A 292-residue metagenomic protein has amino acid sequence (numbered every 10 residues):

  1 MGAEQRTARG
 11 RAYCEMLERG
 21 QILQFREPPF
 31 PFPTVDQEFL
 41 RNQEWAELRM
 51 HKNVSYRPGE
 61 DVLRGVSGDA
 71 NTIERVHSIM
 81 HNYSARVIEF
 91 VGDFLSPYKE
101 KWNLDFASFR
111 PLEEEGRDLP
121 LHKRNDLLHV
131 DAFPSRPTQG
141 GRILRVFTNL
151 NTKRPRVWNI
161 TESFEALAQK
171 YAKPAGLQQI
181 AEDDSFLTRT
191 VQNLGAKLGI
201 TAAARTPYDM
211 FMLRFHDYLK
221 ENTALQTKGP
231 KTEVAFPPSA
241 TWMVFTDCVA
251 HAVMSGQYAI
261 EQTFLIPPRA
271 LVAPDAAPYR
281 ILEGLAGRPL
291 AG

Functional and structural regions predicted by a protein language model:
M1-A8, E15: Beta-strand-rich luminal/extracellular ectodomains of secretory-pathway glycoproteins, especially N-glycosylated
G2-Q5, V87-E89, H122-L128, E221-T223 (+1 more regions): A short linear-motif detector with a strong N-terminal bias
R11-F215, K228: Non-heme Fe(II) oxygenase catalytic core, chiefly the N-lobe of the double-stranded beta-helix
W158-N159, H216-G292: Catalytic core of Fe(II)/2-oxoglutarate
